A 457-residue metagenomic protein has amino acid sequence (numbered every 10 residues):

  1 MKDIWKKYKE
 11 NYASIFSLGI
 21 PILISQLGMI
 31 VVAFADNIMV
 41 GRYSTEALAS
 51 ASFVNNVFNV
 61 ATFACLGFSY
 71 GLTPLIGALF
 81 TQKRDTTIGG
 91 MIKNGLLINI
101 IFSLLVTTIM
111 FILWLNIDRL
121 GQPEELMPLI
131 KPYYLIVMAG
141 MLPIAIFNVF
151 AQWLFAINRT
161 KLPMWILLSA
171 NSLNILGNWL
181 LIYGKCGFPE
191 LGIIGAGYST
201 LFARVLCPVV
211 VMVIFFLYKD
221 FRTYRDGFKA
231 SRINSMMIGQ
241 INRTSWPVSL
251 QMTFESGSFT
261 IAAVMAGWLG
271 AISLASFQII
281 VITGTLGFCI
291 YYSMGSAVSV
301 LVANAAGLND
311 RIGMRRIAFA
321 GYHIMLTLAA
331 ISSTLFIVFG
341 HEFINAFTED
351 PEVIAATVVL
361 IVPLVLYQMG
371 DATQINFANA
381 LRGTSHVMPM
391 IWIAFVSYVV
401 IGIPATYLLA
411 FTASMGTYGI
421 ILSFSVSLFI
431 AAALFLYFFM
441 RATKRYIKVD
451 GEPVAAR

Functional and structural regions predicted by a protein language model:
M1-I22, I76-L142, F188-W246, V302-Y367 (+1 more regions): Short alpha-helical transmembrane segments in multi-pass integral membrane proteins
S17-D36, I136, F147, A170 (+5 more regions): Transmembrane helical elements of multi-pass membrane transporters/channels
I22, Q26, N37-I38, P74 (+16 more regions): Transmembrane alpha-helix boundary and packing residues in multipass membrane permease domains and related
L27, V31-A49, I117-E124, L180-L191 (+4 more regions): Helix-terminus/linker motif at the lipid-water interface of multi-pass membrane proteins
M29, A33-D36, V40, T62-S69 (+16 more regions): Alpha-helical transmembrane segments and their lipid-water interface positions in multi-pass membrane proteins
T45-N56, I130, Y134, G197 (+3 more regions): Small-residue hotspots at the loop-to-helix junctions and early N-terminal turns of transmembrane alpha-helices
L48-F111, I144-N158, L162-P163, A263 (+2 more regions): Small-residue-rich hydrophobic transmembrane alpha-helices
S69, V137-A156, P163-N171, A196-M212 (+5 more regions): Short runs within selected transmembrane alpha-helices of multi-pass transporters and secretion channels
